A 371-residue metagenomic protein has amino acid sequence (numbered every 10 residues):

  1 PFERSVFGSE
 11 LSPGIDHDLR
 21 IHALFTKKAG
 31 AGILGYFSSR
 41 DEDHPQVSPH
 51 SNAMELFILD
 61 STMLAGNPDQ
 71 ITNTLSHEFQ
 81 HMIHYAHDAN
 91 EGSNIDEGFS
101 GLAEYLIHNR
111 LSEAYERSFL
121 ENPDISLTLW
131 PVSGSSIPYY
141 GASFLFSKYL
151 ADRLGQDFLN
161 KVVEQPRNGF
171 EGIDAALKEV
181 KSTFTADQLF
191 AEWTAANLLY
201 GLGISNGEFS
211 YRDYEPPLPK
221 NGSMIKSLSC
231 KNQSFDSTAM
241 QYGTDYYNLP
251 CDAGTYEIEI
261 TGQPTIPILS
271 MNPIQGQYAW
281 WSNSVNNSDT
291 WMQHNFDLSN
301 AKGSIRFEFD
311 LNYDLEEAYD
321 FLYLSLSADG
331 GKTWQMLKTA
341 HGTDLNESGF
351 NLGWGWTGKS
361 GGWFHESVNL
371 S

Functional and structural regions predicted by a protein language model:
P1-F99, N109-R117, E121-L129: Juxtacatalytic substrate-recognition/specificity segment
F2, Q70, T74, E78 (+6 more regions): Extracytoplasmic/secreted proteins, especially bacterial periplasmic and envelope-associated proteins
G101-R110, D152: Glycine-rich, acidic and aromatic/proline-enriched surface loops and short helix-turn segments that act as binding
E121-S205: Active-site-proximal alpha-helical
N168-Q293, D310, A318-S325, K332: Beta/coil-rich, acidic/histidine-enriched accessory regions frequently appended to metallopeptidases
W280-S284, Q293-L298, L352-G358, N369-L370: Beta-strand-rich interaction surfaces with strong enrichment in secreted/lumenal proteins
I305-L311, S371: Extracellular beta-strand-rich recognition modules
S325-S371: Exoplasmic/lumenal beta-rich domain surfaces
